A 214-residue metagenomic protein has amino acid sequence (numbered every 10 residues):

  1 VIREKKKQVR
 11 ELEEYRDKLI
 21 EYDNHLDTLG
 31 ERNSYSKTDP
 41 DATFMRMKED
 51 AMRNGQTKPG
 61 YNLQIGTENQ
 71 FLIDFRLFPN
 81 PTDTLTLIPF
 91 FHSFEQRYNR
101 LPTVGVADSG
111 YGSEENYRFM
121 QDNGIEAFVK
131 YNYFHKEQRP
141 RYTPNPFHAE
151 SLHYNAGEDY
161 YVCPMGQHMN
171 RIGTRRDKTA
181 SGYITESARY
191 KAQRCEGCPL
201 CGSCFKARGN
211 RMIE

Functional and structural regions predicted by a protein language model:
V1-E214: Anion-binding and metal-coordination hotspots
